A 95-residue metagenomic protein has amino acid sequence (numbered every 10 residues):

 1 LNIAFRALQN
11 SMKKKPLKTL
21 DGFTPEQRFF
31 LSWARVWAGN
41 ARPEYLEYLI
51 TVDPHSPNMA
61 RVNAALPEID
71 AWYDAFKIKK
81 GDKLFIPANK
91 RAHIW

Functional and structural regions predicted by a protein language model:
L1-W95: Zinc-dependent metallohydrolase catalytic domains
